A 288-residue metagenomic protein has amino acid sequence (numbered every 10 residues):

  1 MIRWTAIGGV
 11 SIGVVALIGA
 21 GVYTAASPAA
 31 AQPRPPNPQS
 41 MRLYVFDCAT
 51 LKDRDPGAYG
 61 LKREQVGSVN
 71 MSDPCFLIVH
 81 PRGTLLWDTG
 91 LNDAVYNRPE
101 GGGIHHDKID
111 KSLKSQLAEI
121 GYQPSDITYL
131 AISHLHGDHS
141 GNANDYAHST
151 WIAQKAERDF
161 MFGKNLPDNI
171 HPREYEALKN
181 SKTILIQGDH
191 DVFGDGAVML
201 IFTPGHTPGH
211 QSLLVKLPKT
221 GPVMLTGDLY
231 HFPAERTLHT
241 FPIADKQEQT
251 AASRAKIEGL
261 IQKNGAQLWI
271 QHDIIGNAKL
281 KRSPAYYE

Functional and structural regions predicted by a protein language model:
I2-G9, V14, I18-Q39, A251-E288: C-terminal regulatory/interaction regions
Q32-R34, K108-D126, Q154-F202, Q249-G265: Metallo-beta-lactamase
P38, S72-D73, L178-N180: Extracytoplasmic
Y44-V45, T84-W87, Y129-A131, W151-Q154 (+4 more regions): Structural recognition of the beta-strand scaffold that forms the well-ordered cores of secreted hydrolase catalytic
A49-S115, E119, S212-Y230: Conserved beta-strand hairpin/beta-sheet module of binuclear metal-dependent hydrolase folds, prominently
D88, H134, H206: Conserved G/P- and acidic residue-centered "switch" motifs that form tight phosphate/ATP-binding loops in soluble
N92, E174-L178, G188-F193, A197-P204 (+1 more regions): Metallo-beta-lactamase
N97-A153: Active-site metal-binding motif and surrounding structural segment of the metallo-beta-lactamase
